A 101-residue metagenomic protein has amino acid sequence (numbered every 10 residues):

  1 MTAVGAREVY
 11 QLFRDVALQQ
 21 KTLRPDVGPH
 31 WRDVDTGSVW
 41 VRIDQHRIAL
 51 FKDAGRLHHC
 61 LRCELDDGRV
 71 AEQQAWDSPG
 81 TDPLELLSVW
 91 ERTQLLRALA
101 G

Functional and structural regions predicted by a protein language model:
M1-D44, V70-V89: Negatively charged, low-complexity tracts enriched in Asp/Glu with abundant Ser/Thr
L18, G55, R97-G101: Short, intrinsically disordered, mixed-charge
I48-D82: Intrinsically disordered, low-complexity regulatory segments enriched in Ser/Thr/Pro and charged residues
E85-A100: Helix-rich interaction surfaces within compact, conserved domain-sized segments that mediate assembly or partner
